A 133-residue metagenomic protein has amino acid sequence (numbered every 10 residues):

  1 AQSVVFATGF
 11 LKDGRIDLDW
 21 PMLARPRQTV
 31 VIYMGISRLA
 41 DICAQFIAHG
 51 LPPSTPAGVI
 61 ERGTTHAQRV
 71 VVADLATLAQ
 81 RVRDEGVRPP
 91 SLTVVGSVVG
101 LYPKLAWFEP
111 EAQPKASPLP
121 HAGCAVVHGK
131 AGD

Functional and structural regions predicted by a protein language model:
S3, T8-D133: A contiguous loop/helix-start segment that scaffolds small-molecule binding in enzyme catalytic cores
